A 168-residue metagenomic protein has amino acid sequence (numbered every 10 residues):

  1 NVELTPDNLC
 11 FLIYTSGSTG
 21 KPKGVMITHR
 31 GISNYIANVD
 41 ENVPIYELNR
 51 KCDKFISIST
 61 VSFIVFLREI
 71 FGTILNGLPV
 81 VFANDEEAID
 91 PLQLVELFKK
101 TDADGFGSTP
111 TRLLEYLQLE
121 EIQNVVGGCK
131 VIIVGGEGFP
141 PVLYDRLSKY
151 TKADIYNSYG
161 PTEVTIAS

Functional and structural regions predicted by a protein language model:
N1-S168: Motif- and composition-driven signal specific to adenylation
